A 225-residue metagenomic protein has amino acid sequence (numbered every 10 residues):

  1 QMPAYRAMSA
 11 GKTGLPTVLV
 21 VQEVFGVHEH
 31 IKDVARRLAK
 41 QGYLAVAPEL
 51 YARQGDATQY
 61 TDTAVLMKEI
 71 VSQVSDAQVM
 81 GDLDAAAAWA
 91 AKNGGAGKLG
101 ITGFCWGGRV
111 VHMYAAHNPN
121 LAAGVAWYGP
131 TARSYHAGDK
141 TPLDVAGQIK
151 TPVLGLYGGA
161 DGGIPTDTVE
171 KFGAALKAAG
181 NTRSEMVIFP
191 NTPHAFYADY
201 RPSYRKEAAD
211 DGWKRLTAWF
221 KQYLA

Functional and structural regions predicted by a protein language model:
Q1-A225: N-terminal cap/leader regions of alpha/beta-hydrolase-fold enzymes, predominantly small-molecule hydrolases
